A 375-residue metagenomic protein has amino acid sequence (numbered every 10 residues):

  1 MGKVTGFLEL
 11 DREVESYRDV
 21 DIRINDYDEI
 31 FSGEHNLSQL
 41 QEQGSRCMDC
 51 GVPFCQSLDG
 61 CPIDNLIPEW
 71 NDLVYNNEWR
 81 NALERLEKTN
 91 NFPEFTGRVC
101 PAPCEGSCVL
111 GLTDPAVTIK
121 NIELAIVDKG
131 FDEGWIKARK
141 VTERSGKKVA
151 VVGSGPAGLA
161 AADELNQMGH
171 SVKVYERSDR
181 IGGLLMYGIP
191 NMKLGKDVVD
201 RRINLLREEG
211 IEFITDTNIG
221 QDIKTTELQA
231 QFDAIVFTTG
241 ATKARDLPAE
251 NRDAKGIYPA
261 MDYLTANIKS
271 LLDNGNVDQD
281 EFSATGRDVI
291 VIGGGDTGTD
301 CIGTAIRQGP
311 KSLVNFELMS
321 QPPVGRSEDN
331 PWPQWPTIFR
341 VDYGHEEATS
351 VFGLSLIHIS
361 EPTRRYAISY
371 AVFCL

Functional and structural regions predicted by a protein language model:
T5-E29, F54-N81, P103-D128: Iron-sulfur (Fe-S) cluster-binding segments and ferredoxin-like electron-carrier domains, especially [2Fe-2S]
S16-L37, S270-D273, D280, S369: Glycine-rich phosphate/pyrophosphate-binding loop and adjacent beta-alpha nucleotide/cofactor-binding cores
D21-R23, R180-Y187, D253: Gly-rich Lys/Arg/Thr-decorated short loops/hinges at beta-loop-alpha junctions or inter-strand turns that position
S32-Q56, W79-P103: Immediate flanking context of iron-sulfur cluster ligation sites
S45, V151-Y175, I214-K224, Q229 (+3 more regions): Rossmann-like dinucleotide/flavin-binding elements
W70, P93-V152, Q167-M168, V199 (+1 more regions): FAD-binding core/adjacent interface of flavoenzyme oxidoreductases
L83-N90, I122, L185-D233, T337-S360: N-terminal Rossmann-like dinucleotide/flavin-binding domain of flavoprotein oxidoreductases that bind FAD/FMN
I357-L375: Single conserved hydrophobic/aromatic residue that forms the stacking wall/gate of nucleotide- or nucleobase-binding
